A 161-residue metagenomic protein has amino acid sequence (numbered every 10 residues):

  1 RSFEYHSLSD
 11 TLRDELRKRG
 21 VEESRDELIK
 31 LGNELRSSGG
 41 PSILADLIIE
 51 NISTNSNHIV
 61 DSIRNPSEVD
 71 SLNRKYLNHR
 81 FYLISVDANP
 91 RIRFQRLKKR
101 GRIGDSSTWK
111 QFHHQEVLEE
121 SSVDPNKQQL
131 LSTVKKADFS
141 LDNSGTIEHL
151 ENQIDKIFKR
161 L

Functional and structural regions predicted by a protein language model:
R1, K75, H79, K136-A137: Short, structured coil segments at secondary-structure junctions
E4, Y82, D138-F139, K156: Well-ordered beta-strand positions
E4-I59, I63-S71, K110-H113: ATP-dependent small-molecule kinase phosphotransfer cores that center on conserved nucleotide phosphate-binding segments
D10-T11, I63-R64, A88-N89, Q128 (+1 more regions): Short beta->alpha linker loops
L16, N73-Y76, L97, E116 (+1 more regions): Short, flexible helix/strand-to-coil boundary loops that buttress conserved ligand/catalytic motifs in alpha/beta
S42, R102-Q153, R160: Small-molecule kinase domains that catalyze NTP-dependent phosphoryl transfer to phosphate-bearing small molecules
I49-R102: ATP-dependent NMP and nucleoside kinases share a basic, alpha-helical "lid"
I52, I157-L161: Short, hydrophobic alpha-helical segments
